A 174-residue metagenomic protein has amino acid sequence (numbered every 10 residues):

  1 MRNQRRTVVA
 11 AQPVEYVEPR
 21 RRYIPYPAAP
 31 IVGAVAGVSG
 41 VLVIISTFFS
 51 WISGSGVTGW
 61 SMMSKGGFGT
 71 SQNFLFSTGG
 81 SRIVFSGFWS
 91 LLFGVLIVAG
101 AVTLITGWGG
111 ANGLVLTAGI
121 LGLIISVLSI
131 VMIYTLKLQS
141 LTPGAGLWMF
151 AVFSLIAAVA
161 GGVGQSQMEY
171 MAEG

Functional and structural regions predicted by a protein language model:
R2-G174: Compact integral membrane and secretory-pathway proteins
